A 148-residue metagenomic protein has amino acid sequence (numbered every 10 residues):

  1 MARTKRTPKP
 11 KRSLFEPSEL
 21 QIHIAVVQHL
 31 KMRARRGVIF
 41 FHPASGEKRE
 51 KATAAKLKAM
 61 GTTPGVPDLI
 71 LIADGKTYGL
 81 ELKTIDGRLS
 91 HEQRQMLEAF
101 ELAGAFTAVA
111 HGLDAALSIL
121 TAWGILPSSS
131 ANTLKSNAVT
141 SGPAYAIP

Functional and structural regions predicted by a protein language model:
M1-P148: Catalytic phosphate/metal-binding cores of nucleic-acid and nucleotide-processing enzymes, i.e., regions that mediate
